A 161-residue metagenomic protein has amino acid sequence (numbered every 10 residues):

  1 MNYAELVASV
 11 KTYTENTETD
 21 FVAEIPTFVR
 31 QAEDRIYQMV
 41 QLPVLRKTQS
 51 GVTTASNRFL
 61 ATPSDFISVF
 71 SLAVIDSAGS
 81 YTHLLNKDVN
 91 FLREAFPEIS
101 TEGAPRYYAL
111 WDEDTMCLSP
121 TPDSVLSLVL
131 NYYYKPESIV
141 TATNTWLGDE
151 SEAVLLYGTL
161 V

Functional and structural regions predicted by a protein language model:
M1-V161: Glycine-enriched, solvent-exposed interface loops adjoining structured elements
